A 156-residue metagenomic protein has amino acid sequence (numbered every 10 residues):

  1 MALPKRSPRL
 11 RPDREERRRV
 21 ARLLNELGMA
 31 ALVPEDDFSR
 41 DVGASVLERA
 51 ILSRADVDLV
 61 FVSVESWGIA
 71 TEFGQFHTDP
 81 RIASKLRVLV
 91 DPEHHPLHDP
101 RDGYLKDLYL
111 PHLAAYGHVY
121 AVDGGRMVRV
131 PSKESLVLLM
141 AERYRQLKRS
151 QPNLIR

Functional and structural regions predicted by a protein language model:
M1-R156: Conserved catalytic or regulatory cores that recognize and/or transform ribose-phosphate-containing ligands
